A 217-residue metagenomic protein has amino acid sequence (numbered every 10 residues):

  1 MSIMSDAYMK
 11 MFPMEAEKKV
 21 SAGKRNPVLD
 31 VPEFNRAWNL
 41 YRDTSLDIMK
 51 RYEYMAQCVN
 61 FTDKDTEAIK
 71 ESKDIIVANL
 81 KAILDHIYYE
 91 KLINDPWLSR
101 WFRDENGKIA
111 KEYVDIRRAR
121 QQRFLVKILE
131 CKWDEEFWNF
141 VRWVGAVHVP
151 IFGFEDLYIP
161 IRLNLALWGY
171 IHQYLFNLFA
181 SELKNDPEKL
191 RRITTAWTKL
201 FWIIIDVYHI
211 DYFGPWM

Functional and structural regions predicted by a protein language model:
S2-E33, A37, D43, D47-Y54 (+1 more regions): Short terminal or interdomain "cap/linker" segment that borders an active site or interface and mediates
F12, S21, I48-T66, K70 (+1 more regions): Heme-based O2/NO sensor domains and their adjacent alpha-helical segments, primarily globin folds but also including
